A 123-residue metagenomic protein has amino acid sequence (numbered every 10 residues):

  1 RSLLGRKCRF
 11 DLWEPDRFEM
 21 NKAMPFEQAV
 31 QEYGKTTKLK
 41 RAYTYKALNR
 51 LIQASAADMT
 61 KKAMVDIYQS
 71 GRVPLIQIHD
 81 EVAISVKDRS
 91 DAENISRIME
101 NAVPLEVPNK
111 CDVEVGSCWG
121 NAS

Functional and structural regions predicted by a protein language model:
R1-S123: Conserved catalytic core of nucleotide polymerization and phosphodiester-bond processing enzymes
